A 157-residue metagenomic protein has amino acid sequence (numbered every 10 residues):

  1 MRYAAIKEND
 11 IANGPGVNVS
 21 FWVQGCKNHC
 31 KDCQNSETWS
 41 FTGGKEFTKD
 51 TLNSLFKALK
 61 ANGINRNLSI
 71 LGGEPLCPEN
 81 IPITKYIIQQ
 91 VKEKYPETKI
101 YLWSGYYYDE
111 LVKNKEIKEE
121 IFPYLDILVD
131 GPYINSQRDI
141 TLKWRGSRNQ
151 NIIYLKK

Functional and structural regions predicted by a protein language model:
M1-A4, V17, N35-L102, Y106-E116 (+1 more regions): Conserved Radical SAM active-site core
R2-H29: N-terminal pre-triad scaffold of radical SAM enzymes
A12-G14, V23, I70-L71, L102-W103 (+2 more regions): Short glycine/serine/threonine-biased micro-segments
C26, P75, Y133: Hydrophobic pocket-lining residues within nucleotide cofactor-binding pockets
N28, G63, P123: Structured loop/turn residues at beta-strand edges in well-structured enzyme cores
N114, E119-K157: Classical nucleotidyltransferase
